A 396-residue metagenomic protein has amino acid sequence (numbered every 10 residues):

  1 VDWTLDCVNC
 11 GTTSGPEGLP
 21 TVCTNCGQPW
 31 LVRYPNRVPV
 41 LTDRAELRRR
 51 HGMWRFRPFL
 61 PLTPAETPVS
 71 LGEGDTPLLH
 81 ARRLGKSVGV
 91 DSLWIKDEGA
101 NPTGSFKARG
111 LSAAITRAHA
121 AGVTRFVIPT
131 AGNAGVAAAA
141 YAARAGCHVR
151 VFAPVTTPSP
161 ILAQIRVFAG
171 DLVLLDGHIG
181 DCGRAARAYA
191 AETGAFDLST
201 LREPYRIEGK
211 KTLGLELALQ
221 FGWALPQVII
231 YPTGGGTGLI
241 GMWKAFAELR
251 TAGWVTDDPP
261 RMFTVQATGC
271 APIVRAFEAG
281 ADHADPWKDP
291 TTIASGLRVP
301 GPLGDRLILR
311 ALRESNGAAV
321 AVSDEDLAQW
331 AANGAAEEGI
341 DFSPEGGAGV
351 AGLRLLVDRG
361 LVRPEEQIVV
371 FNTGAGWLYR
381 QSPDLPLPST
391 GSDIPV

Functional and structural regions predicted by a protein language model:
V1-V396: PLP-dependent amino-acid enzyme catalytic core
